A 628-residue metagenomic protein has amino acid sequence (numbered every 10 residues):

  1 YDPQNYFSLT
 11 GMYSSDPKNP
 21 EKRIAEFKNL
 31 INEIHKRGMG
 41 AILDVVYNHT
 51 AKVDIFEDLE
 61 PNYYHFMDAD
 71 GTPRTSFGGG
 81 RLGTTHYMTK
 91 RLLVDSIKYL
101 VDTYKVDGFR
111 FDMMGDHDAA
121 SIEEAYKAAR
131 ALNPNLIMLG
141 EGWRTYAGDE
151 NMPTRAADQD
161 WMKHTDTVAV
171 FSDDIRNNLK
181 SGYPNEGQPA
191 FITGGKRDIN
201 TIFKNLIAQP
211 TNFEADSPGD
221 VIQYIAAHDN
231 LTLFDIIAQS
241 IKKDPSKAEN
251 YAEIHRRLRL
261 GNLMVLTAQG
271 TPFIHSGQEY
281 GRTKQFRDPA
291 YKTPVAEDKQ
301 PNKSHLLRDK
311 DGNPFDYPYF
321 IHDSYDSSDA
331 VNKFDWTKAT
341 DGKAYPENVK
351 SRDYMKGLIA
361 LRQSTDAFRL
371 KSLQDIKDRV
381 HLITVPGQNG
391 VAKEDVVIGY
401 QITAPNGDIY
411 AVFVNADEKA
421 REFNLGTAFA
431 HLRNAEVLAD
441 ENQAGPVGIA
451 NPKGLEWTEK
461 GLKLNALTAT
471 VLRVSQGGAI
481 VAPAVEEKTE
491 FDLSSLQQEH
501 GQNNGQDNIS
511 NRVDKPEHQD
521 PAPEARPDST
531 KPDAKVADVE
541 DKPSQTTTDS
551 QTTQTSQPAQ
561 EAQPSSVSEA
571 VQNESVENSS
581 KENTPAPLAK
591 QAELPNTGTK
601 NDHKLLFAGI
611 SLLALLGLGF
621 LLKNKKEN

Functional and structural regions predicted by a protein language model:
Y1-M12, D198, V221-Y224, N230 (+1 more regions): N-terminal structural segment of carbohydrate-active enzymes
Y1-Y104, M113-M114, I122-N133, I137: Substrate-binding/active-site clefts of carbohydrate-active enzymes
Y6, I34, L100, F111 (+5 more regions): Conserved, mostly hydrophobic/aromatic
G108, M113-A215, Q278-Y354, N424-F429: Active-site-proximal helices and loops of the catalytic beta/alpha 8
P218-R433: Loop/helix patches that line or flank the sugar-binding groove of alpha-linked glycan CAZymes
P452-A484: C-terminal beta-strand-rich structural cap/linker in extracellular carbohydrate-active enzymes
V481-A608, E627-N628: Intrinsically disordered, low-complexity repeat and linker tracts
L616-N628: C-terminal membrane-anchoring or membrane-association module
